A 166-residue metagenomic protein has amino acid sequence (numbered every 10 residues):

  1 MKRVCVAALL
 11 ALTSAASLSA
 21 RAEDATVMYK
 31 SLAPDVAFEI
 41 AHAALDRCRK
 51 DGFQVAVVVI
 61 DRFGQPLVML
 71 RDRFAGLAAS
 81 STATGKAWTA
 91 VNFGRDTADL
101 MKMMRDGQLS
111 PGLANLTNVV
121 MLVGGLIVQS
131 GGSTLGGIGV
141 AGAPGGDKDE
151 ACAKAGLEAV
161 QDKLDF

Functional and structural regions predicted by a protein language model:
M1-K2: N-terminal secretory signal peptides that target proteins for export/translocation
C5-S17: Bacterial N-terminal signal peptides
R21-F166: Flexible, solvent-exposed loop/hinge segments and secondary-structure transition points
